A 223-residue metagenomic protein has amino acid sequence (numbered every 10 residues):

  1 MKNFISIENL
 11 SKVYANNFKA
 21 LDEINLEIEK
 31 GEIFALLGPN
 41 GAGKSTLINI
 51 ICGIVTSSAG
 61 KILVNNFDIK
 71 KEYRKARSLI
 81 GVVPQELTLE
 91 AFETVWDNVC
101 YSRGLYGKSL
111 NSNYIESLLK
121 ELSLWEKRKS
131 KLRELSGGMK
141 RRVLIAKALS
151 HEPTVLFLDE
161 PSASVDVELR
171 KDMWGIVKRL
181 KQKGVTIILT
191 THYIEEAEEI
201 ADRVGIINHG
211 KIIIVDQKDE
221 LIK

Functional and structural regions predicted by a protein language model:
G60-K71, K75-A76: Conserved ABC transporter NBD signature motif
C100, G104-K127: Conserved ABC ATPase "signature" region
K131-L135: Conserved ABC ATPase signature
E152: Conserved catalytic motifs of ABC-family nucleotide-binding domains
L156-D159: Catalytic Walker B motif of ABC-type/P-loop ATPase nucleotide-binding domains
